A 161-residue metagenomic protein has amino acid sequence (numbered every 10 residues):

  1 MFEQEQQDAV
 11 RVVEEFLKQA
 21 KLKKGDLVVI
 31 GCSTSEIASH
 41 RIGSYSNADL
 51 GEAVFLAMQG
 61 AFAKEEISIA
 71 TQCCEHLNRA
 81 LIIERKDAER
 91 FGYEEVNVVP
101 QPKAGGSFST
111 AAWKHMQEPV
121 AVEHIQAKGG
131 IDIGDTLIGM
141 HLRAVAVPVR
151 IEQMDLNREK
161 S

Functional and structural regions predicted by a protein language model:
M1-V28, A48-A61: N-terminal glycine-/serine-/threonine-rich phosphate-binding loop
V10, K24-L27, S35-Y45, A57-V99: Non-transmembrane, aqueous-exposed alpha-helical and coiled segments at domain scale
Q19, Q59, P100, A146-Q153: A generic local secondary-structure boundary/capping motif
K23, A38, G43-S46, D132 (+2 more regions): Generic, ordered loop/turn and secondary-structure boundary motif
I30, I69-C73, A121-I125: General beta-strand structural signal in soluble alpha/beta enzymes
F62-I69, G105-T110, S161: Low-complexity, flexible helical/coil segments
F91-E118: A glycine-rich helix N-cap at a beta->alpha junction
T110, K114-S161: Glycine-rich, aromatic-bearing surface loops/beta-hairpins
